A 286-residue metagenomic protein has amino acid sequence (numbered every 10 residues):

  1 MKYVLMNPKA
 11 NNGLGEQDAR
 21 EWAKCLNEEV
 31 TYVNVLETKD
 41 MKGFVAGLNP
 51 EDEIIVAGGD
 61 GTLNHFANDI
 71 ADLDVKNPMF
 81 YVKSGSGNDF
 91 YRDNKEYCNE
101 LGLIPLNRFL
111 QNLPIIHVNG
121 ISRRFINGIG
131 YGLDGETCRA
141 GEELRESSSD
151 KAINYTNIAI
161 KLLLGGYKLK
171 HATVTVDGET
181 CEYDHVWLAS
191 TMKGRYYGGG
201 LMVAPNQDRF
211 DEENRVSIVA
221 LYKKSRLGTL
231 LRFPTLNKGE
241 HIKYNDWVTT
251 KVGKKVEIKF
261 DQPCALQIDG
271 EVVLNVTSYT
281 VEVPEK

Functional and structural regions predicted by a protein language model:
M1-A57, N64, N68-V75, K95-E96: ATP/NTP phosphate-donor binding region
Y3-M6, V33, D72-W187: Catalytic core of DAGKc-family lipid kinases
R20-W22, A71-D72, E142-E143, P205-D208 (+2 more regions): Short, solvent-exposed amphipathic alpha-helical segments in soluble enzyme and RNA/protein-processing domains
N27, A46-P50, N119-G120, C181-D184 (+1 more regions): Flexible, charged surface loops at secondary-structure boundaries
H65-F66, D89-F90, E136, Q267-I268: Phosphate- and divalent-cation-binding pockets in alpha/beta enzyme and binding domains that engage nucleotide-derived
S122-G132, E136, Y183-M192, Y197-G198 (+4 more regions): Short hydrophobic-aromatic micro-motifs
R145-Y155, G194-G228: Gly/Ser/Thr-rich active-site loops/lids in small-molecule metabolic enzymes that frequently grip phosphoryl groups
G178, D208-F210, A220-K286: ATP/nucleoside-binding phosphotransfer catalytic cores, i.e., glycine-rich phosphate-binding loops
